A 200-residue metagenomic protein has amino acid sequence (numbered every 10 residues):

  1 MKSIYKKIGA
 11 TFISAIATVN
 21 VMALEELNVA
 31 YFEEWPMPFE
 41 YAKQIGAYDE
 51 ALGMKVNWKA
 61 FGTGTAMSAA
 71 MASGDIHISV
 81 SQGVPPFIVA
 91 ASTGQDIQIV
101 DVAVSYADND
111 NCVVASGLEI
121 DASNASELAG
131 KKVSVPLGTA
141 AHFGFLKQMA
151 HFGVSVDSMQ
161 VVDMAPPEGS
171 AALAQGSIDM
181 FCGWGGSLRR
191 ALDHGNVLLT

Functional and structural regions predicted by a protein language model:
M1, A23-L24: Absolute protein N-terminus
M1-G9: Bacterial N-terminal signal peptides that target proteins for export
T18-N20: N-terminal signal peptide c-region/cleavage motif recognized by signal peptidases
L24-S155, Q160-A165, A172, D179-G186 (+1 more regions): Short, glycine-/small- and polar/acidic-enriched structural segments that line small-molecule recognition paths
A191: Short helix- or helix-capping micro-motifs that position conserved polar/aromatic residues at function-defining sites
H194: Change "in soluble alpha/beta enzymes" to "in soluble alpha/beta proteins
